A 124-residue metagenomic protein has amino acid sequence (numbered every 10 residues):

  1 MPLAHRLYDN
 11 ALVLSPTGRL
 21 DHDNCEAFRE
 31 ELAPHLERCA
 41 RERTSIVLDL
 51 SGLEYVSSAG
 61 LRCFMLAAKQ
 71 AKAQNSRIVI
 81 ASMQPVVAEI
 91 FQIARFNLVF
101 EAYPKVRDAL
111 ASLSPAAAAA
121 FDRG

Functional and structural regions predicted by a protein language model:
M1-S15: Short beta-strand/loop segment at the start of cytosolic alpha/beta domains
P2-L3, S45, V86, S114: Short leucine-rich amphipathic alpha-helices used at interfaces
L7, H22, P104: Conserved strand-loop elements at the edges of beta-sheets that form or border functional pockets
N10, P85, R107: Residues that form or immediately flank small-molecule/cofactor binding pockets and catalytic motifs
N10-A11, L50, R123: Short linear motifs in intrinsically disordered/low-complexity regions
L20-F100: Amphipathic alpha-helical interaction surfaces in cytosolic regulatory modules
E101-G124: A charged, well-structured terminal subsegment
